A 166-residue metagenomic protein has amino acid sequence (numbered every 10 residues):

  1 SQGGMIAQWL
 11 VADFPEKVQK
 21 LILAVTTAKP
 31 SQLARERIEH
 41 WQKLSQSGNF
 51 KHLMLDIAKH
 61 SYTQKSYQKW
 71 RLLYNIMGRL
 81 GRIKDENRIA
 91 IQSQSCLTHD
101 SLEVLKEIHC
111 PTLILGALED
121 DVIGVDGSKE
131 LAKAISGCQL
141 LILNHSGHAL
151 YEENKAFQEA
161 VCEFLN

Functional and structural regions predicted by a protein language model:
G3, A7: Gly/Ala-rich beta-loop-alpha elbow adjacent to hydrolase catalytic centers
Q8-D13, Q19-S47: Flexible "cap/lid" loop of the alpha/beta hydrolase fold
Q32-A34, H52-V104: Conserved alpha/beta-hydrolase catalytic His-Asp/Glu region
I108, I114-G116, D120: Short beta-strand/loop motif that positions the catalytic acidic residue of the alpha/beta-hydrolase fold
D121-G127: Conserved alpha/beta-hydrolase "acid-adjacent" motif
S146-Q158: Catalytic histidine-centered segment of alpha/beta-hydrolase-like enzymes
A160-N166: C-terminal alpha-helix
